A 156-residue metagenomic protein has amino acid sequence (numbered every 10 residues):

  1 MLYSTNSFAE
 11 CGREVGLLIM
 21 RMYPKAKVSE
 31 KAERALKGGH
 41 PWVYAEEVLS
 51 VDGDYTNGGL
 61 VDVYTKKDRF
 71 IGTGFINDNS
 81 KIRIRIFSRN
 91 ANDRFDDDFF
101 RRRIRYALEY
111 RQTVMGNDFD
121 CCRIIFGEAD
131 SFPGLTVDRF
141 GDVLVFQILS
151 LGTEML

Functional and structural regions predicted by a protein language model:
E14-V15, A45: Enriched - but not universal
M20-L156: RNA-binding accessory domains that recognize and position tRNA/RNA substrates
